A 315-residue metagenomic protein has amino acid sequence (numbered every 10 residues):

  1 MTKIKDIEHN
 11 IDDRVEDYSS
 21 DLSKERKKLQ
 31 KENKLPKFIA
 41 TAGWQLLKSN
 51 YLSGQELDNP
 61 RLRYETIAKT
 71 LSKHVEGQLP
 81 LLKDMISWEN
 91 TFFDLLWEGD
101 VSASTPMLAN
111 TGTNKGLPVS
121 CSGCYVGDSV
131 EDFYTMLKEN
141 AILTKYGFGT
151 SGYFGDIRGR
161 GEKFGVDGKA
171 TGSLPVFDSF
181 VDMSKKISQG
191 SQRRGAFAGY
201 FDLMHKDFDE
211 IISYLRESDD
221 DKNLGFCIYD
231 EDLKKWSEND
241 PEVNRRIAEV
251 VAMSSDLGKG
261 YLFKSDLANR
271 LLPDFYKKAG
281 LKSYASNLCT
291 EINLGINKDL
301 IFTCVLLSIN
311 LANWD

Functional and structural regions predicted by a protein language model:
M1-D315: Extended catalytic cores of very large enzyme megasubunits
